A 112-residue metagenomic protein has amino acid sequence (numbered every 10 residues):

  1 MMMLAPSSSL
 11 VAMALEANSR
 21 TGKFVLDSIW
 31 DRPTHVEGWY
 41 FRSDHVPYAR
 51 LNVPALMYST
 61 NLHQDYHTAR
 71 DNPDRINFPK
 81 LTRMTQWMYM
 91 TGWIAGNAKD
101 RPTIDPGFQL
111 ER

Functional and structural regions predicted by a protein language model:
M1-N61, N77: Metal-dependent peptidase/peptidase-like ectodomains
S59, H63-R112: His/Asp/Glu-rich mid-to-C-terminal helical/loop segments that flank catalytic regions of hydrolases
